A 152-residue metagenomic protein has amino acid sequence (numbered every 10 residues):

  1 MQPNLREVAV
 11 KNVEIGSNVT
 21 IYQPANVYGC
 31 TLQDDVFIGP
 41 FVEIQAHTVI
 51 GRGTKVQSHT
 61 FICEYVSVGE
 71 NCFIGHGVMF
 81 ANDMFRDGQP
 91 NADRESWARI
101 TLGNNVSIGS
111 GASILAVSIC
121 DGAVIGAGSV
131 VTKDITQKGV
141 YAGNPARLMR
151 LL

Functional and structural regions predicted by a protein language model:
M1-K11, I21-L32, V36-I119, N144-L152: Flexible, glycine/small-residue-enriched loop-and-beta-strand segment within the central core of proteins
E14-I15: Conserved N-terminal strand/loop that marks the beginning of ABC ATPase nucleotide-binding domains
T48, G128, D134-T136, L152: Short glycine-rich donor-binding/catalytic loop of glycosyltransferases that coordinates the nucleotide-sugar
G103, T136-Q137: Short coil/turn connectors at secondary-structure junctions
S118, K133-D134: Active-site-adjacent segment of SDR/Rossmann-fold oxidoreductases
G122-V131, V140: C-terminal/domain-terminus segments
Q137, A142-P145: Acidic, glycine-centered active-site loop in nucleotide-sugar glycosyltransferases
